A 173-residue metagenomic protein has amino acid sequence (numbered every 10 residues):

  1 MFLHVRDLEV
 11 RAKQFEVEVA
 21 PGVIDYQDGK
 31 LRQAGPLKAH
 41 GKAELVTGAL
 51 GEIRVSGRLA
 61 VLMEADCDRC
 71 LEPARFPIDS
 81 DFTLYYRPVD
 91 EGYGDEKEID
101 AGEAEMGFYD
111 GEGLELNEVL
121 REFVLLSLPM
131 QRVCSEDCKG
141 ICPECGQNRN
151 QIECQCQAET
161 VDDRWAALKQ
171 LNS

Functional and structural regions predicted by a protein language model:
M1-S173: Structured interface patches
